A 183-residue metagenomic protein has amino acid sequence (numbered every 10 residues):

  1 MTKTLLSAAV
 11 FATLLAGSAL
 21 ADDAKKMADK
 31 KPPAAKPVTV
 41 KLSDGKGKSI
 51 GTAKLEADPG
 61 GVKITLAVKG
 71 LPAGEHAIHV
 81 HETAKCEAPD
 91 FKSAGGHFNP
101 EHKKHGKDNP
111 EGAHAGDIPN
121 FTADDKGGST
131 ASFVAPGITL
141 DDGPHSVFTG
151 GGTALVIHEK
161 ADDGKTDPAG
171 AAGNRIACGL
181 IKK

Functional and structural regions predicted by a protein language model:
T2-L6, A12-E75, V80-K183: N-terminal leader/targeting pre-sequences
